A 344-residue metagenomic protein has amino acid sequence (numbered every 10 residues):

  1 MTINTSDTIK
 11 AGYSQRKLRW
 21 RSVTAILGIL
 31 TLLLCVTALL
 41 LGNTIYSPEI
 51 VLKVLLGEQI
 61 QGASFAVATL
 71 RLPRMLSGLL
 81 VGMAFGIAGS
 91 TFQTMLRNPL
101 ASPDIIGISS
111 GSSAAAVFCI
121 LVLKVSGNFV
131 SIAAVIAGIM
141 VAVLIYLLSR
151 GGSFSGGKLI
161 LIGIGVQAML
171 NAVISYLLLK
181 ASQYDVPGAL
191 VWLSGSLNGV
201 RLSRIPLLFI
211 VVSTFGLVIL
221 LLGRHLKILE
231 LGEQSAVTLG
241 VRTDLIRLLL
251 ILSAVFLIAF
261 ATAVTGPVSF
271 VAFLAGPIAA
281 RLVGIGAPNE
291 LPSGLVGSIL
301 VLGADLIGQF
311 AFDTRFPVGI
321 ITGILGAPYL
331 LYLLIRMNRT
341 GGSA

Functional and structural regions predicted by a protein language model:
T2-A344: Alpha-helical transmembrane segments in inner-membrane proteins
